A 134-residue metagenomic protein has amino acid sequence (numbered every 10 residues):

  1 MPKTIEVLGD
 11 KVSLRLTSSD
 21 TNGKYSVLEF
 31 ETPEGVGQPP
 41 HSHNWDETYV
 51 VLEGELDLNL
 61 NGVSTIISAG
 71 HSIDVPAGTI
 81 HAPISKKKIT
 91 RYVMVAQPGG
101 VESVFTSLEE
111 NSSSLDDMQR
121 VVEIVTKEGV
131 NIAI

Functional and structural regions predicted by a protein language model:
M1-K24, E110-I134: A short, N-terminal "cap"/entry segment at the start of jelly-roll beta-barrel domains of the cupin/DSBH fold
L14, L28-S42: Conserved short histidine dyad/triad with adjacent acidic residue
T21, A77-E102: Ligand-binding loop in jelly-roll beta-barrel domains
D46, V51-L56, N61: Glycine- and acidic-residue-biased ligand/ion/polar-headgroup-sensing regions
G62-I80: Short acidic-glycine-tyrosine-enriched beta hairpin
V93-V121: A hydrophobic/aromatic-rich effector-binding and dimerization subdomain of bacterial HTH-type transcriptional regulators
